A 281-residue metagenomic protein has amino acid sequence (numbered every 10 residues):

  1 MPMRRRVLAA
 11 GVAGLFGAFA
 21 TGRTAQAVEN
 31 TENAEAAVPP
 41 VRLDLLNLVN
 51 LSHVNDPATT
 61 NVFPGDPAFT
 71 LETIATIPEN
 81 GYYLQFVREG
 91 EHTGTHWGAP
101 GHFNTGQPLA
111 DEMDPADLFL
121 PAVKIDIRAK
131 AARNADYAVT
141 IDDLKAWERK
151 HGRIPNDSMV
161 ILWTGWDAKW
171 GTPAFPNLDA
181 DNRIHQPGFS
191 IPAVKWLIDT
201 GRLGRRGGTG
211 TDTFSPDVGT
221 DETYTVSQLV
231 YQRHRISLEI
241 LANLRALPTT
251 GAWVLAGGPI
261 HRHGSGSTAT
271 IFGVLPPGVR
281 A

Functional and structural regions predicted by a protein language model:
P2-M3, A9-G22, V28-A281: Active-/binding-site microenvironments in catalytic and ligand-binding cores
